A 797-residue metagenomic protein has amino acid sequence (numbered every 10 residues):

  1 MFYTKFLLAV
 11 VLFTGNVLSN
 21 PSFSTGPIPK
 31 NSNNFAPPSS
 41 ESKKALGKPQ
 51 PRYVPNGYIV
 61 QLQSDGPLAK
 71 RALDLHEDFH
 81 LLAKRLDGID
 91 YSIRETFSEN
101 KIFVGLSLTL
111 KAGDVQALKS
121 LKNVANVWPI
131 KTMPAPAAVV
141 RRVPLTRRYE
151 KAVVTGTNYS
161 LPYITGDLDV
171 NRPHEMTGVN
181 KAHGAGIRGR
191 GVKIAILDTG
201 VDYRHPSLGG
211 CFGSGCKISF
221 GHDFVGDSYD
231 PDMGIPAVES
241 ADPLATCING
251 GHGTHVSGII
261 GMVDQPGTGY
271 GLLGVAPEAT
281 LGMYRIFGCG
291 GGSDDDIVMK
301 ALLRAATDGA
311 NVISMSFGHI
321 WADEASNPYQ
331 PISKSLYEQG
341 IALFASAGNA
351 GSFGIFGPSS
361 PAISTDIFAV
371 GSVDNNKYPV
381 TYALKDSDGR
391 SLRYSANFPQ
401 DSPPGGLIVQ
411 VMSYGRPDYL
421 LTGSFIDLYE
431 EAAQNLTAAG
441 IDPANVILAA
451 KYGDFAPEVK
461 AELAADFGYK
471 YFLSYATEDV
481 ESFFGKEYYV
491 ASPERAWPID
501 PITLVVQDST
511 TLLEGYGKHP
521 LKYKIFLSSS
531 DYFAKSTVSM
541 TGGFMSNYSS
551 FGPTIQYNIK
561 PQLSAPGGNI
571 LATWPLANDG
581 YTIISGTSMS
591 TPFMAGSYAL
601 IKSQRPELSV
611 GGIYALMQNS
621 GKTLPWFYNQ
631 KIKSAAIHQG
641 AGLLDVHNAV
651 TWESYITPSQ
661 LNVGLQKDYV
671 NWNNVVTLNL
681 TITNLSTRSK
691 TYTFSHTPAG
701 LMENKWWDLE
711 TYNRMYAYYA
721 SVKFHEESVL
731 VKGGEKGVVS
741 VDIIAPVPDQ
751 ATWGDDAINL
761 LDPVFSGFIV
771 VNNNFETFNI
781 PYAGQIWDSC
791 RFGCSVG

Functional and structural regions predicted by a protein language model:
L8, L18-P29, N34-F35, K84-A185 (+2 more regions): Autoinhibitory propeptides
V54, R190-G191, M299-K300, W672-L680 (+1 more regions): Short, solvent-exposed loop/turn segments enriched in Ser/Thr/Gly
R141, P206-S207, L244, F356-P561: Structured lumen-facing ectodomains of secretory-pathway proteins
N171, S314, A369, D500-G515 (+3 more regions): C-terminal subdomain of the subtilisin-like protease fold in secreted/lumenal serine endopeptidases
K181-D294, D308, E338, S360-I367 (+4 more regions): Subtilisin-like serine protease catalytic core
V225-V238, S549-P592: Catalytic-core environment of secreted peptidases
L281, L302-E324, S346, A444-Y452: Short acidic, glycine-rich surface-loop motifs adjacent to enzyme active sites
L336-G340, G348, S539, A635-D749 (+2 more regions): Secreted peptidase-domain scaffold signal
